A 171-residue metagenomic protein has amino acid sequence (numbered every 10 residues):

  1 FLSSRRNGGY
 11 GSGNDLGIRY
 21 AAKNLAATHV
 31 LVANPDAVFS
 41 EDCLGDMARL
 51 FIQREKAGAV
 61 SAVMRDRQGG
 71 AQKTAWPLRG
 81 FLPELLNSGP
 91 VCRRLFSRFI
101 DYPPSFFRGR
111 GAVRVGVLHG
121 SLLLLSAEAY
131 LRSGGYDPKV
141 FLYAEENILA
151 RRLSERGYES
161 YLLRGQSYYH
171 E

Functional and structural regions predicted by a protein language model:
S4, A33-P35: Catalytic metal- and UDP-sugar-binding loop of GT-A-like glycosyltransferases, i.e., residues flanking the conserved
S4-N24: Glycine-rich, basic loop-to-helix element that forms the pyrophosphate-binding segment of sugar-nucleotide handling
G8, D36-V38, V140: Acidic metal-phosphate-binding loop of nucleotide-sugar-dependent transferases
L16-Y20, D42, D46-R49, I148-R152: Alpha-helical elements of Rossmann-like donor-binding domains used by nucleotide-donor carbohydrate transfer enzymes
V30: Short aromatic/hydrophobic "clamp" motif used to bind/position activated sugar donors
V38-T74: Conserved donor NDP-sugar-binding/catalytic core segment of glycosyltransferases
R79-V115: Short, flexible, basic/aromatic active-site loop/helix in glycosyltransferases
G109, G116-S167: A short, conserved alpha-helix in the catalytic core of glycosyltransferases
